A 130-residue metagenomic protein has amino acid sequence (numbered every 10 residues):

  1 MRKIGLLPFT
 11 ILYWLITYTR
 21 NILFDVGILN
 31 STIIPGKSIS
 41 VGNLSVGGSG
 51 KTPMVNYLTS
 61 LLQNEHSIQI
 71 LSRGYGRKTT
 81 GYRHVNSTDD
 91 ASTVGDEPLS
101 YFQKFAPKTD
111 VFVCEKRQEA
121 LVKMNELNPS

Functional and structural regions predicted by a protein language model:
M1-K37: A transmembrane-helix-recognition feature enriched in membrane-embedded lipid enzymes and envelope glyco-/phospholipid
R2-G5, F9, V46, Q63-S130: ATP-dependent carboxylate-amine ligase catalytic core
T10, T17, I39, N56-S60 (+1 more regions): N-terminal, well-ordered alpha-helical segments
L12, T52, Y101: Residue-level signal for inorganic ion chemistry
I22-S87: Walker A (P-loop) phosphate-binding motif
